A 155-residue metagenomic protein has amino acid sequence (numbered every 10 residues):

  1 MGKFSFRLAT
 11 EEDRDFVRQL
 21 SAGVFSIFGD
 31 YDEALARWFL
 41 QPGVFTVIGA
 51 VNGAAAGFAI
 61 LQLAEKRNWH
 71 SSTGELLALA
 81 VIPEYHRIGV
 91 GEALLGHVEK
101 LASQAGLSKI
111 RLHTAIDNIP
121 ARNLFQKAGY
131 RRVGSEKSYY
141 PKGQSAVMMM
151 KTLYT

Functional and structural regions predicted by a protein language model:
G2-F4, L8-E84, L95-H97, L101 (+1 more regions): Acetyl-CoA-dependent GNAT
I82-E84, I88, I116-D117: Active-site acidic-Proline motif in GNAT/NAT acetyltransferases
G89, G106, G129: Short glycine-rich hinge loops at helix-strand junctions in the catalytic core of two-component histidine kinases
L95, A102-H113: Conserved GNAT acetyl-CoA-binding A-motif
L95, N118-A121, S138-G143: Short glycine/proline-centered loop/turn elements that form peptide/ligand docking sites
R111-T114, Q126, R131-V147: Conserved catalytic-core motifs of GNAT/GCN5-like acyltransferases
